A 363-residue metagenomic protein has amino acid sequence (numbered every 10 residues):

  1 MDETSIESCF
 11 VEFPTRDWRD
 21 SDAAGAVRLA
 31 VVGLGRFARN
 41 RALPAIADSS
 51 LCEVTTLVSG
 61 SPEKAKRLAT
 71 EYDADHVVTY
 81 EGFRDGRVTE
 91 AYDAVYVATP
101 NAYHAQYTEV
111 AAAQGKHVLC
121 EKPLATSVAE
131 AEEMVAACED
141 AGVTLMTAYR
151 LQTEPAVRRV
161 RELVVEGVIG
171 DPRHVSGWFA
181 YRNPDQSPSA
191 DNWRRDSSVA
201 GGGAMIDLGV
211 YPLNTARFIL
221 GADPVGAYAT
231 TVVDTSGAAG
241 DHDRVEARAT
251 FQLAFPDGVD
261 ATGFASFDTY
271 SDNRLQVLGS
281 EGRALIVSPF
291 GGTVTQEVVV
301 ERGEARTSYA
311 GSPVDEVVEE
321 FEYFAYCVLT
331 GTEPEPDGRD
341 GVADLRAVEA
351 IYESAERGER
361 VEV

Functional and structural regions predicted by a protein language model:
M1-D22, V58, E63, A69-D75 (+3 more regions): C-terminal helix-rich "cap/oligomerization" subdomain common to oxidoreductases
L34-G35: Glycine-rich Rossmann-fold phosphate-binding loop(s) that bind the pyrophosphate of adenine dinucleotide cofactors
P44-C52: A short, Lys/Arg-enriched amphipathic alpha-helix followed by its capping loop at the start of a domain
A94, P100-N101, A105-R150: Beta-strand-loop-alpha-helix segment that lines the small-molecule cofactor/substrate pocket of alpha/beta enzymes
L151-A238, G358: Predominantly a Rossmann-like dinucleotide-binding segment in NAD(P)-dependent oxidoreductases
G240-E246, A254-E319: NAD(P)-dinucleotide binding in Rossmann-like oxidoreductases
